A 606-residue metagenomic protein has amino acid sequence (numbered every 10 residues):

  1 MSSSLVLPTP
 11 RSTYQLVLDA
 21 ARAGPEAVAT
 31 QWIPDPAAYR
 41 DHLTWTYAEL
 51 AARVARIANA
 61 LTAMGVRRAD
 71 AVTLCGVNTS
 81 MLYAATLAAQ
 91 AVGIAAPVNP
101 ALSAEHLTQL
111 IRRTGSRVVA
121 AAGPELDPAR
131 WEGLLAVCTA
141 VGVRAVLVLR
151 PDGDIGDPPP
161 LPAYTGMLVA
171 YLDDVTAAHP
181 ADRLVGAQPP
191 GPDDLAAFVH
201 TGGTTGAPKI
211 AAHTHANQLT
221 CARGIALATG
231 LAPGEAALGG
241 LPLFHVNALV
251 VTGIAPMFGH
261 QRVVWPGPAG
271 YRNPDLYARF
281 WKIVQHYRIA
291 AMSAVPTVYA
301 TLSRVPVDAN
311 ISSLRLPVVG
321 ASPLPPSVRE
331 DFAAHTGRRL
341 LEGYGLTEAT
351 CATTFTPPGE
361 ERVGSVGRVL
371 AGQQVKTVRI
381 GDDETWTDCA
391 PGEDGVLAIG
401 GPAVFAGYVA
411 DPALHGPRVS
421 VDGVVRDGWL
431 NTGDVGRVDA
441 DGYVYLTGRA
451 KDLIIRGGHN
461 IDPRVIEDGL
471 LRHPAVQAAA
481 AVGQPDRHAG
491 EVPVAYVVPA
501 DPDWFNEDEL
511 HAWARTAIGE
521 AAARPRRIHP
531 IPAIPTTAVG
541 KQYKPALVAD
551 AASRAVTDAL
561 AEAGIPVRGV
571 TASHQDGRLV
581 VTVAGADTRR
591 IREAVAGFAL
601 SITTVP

Functional and structural regions predicted by a protein language model:
M1-W45, E49-M64, D152-T165: N-lobe entry segment of adenylate-forming
P10, P25-V28, V148, G153-D154 (+3 more regions): Conserved pre-ATP/AMP-binding loop-to-beta segment of ANL
T30-A71, C75-T79, Y83-A85, S103-T108 (+2 more regions): Conserved AMP-binding/adenylate-forming core of the ANL superfamily
T44-A48, P189, A196-T220: Conserved AMP-binding A3 loop
A63, I94-D174, I602-P606: Structural core segment of the AMP-binding/adenylate-forming
Q90, L219-A236, V246-A290, V305: Conserved AMP-binding/adenylation subdomain of ANL enzymes
L102-Q109, V119-A121, M292, G401 (+6 more regions): AMP-binding/adenylate-forming catalytic core of the ANL superfamily
P266, L316-G320, L324, V328-G343 (+4 more regions): Conserved AMP-binding/adenylate-forming
